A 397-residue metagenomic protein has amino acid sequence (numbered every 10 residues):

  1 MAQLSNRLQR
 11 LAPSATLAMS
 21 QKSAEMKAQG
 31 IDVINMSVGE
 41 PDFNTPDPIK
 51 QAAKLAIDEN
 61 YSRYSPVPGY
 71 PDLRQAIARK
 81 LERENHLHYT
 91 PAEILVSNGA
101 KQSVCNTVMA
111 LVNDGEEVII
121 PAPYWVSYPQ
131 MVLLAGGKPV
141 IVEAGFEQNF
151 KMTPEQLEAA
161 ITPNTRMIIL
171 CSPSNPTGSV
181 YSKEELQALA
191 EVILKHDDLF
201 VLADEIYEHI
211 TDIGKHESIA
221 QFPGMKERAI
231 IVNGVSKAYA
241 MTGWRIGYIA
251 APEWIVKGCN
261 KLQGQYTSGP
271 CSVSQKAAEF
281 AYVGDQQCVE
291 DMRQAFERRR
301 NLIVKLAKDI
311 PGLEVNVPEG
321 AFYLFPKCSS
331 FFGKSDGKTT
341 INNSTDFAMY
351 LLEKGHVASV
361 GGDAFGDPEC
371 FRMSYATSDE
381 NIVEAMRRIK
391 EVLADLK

Functional and structural regions predicted by a protein language model:
A2-L4, A12-S14, M19-K22, M26-V33 (+3 more regions): PLP-dependent class I/II
L8: Substrate/cofactor-recognition hotspot
Y61: Flexible nucleotide-interacting loop at or near the entrance of a catalytic core
Y64-S97: Conserved N-terminal alpha-helix of the aminotransferase class I/II PLP-enzyme fold
